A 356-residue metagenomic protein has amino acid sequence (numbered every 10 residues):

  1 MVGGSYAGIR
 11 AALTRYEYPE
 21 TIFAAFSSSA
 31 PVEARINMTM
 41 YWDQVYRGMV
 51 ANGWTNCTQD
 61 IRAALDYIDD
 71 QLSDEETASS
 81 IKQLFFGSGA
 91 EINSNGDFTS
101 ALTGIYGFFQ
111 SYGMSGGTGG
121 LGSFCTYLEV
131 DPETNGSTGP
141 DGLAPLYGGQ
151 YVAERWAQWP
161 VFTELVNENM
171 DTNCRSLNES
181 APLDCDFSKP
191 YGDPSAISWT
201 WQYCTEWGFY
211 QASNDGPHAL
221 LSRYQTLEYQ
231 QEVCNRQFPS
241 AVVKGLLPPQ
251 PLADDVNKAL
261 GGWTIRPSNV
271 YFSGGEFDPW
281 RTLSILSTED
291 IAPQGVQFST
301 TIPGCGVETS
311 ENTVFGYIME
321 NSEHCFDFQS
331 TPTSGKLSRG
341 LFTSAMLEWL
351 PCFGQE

Functional and structural regions predicted by a protein language model:
M1-G3, S28: Short beta-strand immediately N-terminal to the catalytic nucleophile in serine-hydrolase-like folds
S5-A11, W280, H324: His-enriched metal-coordination microenvironments in redox/metal-binding proteins
Y6-P19, A25, V32: Short glycine-enriched nucleophile-adjacent loop and the immediately C-terminal alpha-helix near the catalytic center
R10-L13, N56, D60-A63, E76 (+5 more regions): Extracytoplasmic/secreted proteins, especially bacterial periplasmic and envelope-associated proteins
R10-T14, N37-M38, T282-I285: A short acidic (Asp/Glu
Y16-P19, M40-V45, L286-A292, T333: Short secondary-structure boundary/capping segments
T21-D141, P145: A catalytic-pocket lid/entrance helix-loop region that shapes and gates access to the active site across common
T103-E356: C-terminal subdomain of alpha/beta-hydrolase-fold enzymes, centered on the catalytic histidine and its supporting
